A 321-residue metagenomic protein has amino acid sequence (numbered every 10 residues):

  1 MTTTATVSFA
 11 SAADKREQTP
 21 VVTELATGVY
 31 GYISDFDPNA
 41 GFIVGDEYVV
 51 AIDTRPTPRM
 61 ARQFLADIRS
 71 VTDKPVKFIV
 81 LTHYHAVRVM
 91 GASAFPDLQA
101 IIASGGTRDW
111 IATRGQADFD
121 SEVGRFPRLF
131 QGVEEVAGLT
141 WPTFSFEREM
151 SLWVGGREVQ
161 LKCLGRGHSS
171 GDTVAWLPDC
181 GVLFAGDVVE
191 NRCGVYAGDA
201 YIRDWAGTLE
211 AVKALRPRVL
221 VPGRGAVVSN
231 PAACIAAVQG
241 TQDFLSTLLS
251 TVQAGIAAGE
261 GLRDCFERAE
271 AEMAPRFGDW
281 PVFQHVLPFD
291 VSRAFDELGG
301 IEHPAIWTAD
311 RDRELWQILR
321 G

Functional and structural regions predicted by a protein language model:
T2-T6, A257-G321: C-terminal regulatory/interaction regions
V21-D67, T173-A185: Conserved beta-strand hairpin/beta-sheet module of binuclear metal-dependent hydrolase folds, prominently
G28, I43, D53, I68 (+10 more regions): Divalent metal-coordination and catalytic microenvironments
I52-T54, K77-H85, I102-G105, L164 (+2 more regions): Active-site neighborhood of phospho(di)ester-bond hydrolases with catalytic His/Asp-centered motifs
P58-R59, Y84-M90, R108-I111, S169-D172 (+2 more regions): Active-site environment of divalent metal-dependent phosphoester hydrolases
R62, A66-S145, S151, S170: Active-site HxH/HxHxD metal-binding segment of metal-dependent hydrolases
S145-L177: Core dinuclear metal-dependent hydrolase active-site scaffold
D204-D264, R268: Divalent-metal (often Zn2+) His-rich catalytic cores of metallo-beta-lactamase-fold enzymes
